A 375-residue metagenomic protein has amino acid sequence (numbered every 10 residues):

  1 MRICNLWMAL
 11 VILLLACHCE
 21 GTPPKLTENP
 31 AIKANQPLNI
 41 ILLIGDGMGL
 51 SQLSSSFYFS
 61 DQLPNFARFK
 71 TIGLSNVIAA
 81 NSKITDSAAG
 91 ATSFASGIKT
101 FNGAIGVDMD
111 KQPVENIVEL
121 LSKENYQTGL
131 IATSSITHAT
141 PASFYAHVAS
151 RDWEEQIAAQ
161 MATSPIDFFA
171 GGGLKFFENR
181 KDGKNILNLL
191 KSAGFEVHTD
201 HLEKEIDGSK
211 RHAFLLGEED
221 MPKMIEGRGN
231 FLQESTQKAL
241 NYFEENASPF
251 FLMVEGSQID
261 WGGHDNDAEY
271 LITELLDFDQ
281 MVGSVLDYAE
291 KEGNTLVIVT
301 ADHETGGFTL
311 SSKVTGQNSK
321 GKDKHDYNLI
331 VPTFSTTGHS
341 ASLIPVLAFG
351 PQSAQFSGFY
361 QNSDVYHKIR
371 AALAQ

Functional and structural regions predicted by a protein language model:
M1-W7: Bacterial N-terminal signal peptides that target proteins for export
L15-H18: C-terminal motif of bacterial Sec signal peptides marking the signal peptidase cleavage site
G21-R180, I186-K204, E304, F308-Q375: N-terminal catalytic scaffold of extracellular/periplasmic and nuclease hydrolases that process anionic headgroups
L42, F214-L216, F251-E255, I298: Structural motif
L50, L276-K320: Metal-dependent active-site segment of extracytoplasmic phospho-/sulfohydrolases and closely related
G97-N102, A213-M224, D260-D265, L347-F349: Gly-rich Lys/Arg/Thr-decorated short loops/hinges at beta-loop-alpha junctions or inter-strand turns that position
D108, H198-T236: Functional beta-strand-loop-alpha-helix junction segments that form "active/interaction loops" within catalytic
A139-F144, E219-G227, T236-L240, E244-P249 (+1 more regions): Active-site His/acidic residue clusters
